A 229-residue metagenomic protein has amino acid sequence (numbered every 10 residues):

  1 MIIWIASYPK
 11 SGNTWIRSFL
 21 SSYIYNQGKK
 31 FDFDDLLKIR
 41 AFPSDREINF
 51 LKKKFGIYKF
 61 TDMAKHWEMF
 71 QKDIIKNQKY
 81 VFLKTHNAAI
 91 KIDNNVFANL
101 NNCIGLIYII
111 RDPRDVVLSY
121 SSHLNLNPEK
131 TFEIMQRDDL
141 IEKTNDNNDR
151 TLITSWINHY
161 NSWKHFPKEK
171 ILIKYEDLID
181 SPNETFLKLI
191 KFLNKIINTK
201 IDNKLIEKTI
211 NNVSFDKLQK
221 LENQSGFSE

Functional and structural regions predicted by a protein language model:
M1-I173: PAPS-dependent sulfotransferase catalytic domain
Q27-F50, F82, K168-E229: The conserved 3'-phosphoadenosine-5'-phosphosulfate
